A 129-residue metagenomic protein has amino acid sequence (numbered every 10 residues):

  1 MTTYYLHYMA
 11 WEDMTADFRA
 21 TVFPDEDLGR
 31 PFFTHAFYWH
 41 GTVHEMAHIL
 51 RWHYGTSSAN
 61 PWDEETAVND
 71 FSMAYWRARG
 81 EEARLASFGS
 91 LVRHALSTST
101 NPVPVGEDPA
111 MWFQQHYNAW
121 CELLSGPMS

Functional and structural regions predicted by a protein language model:
M1-A16: Short, solvent-exposed beta-strand-terminating loops
R19-T42, G55-N60: Short pre-active-site segment immediately N-terminal to the catalytic Zn-binding motif
F33-F37, T42-A47, H116-S125: Short flexible/disordered coil segments
A36, E45-D63, A74-E81: Catalytic Zn2+-binding segment of zinc metalloproteases
A78-S129: Long, well-structured alpha-helical subdomains associated with metal-dependent extracellular/ecto-lumenal hydrolases
